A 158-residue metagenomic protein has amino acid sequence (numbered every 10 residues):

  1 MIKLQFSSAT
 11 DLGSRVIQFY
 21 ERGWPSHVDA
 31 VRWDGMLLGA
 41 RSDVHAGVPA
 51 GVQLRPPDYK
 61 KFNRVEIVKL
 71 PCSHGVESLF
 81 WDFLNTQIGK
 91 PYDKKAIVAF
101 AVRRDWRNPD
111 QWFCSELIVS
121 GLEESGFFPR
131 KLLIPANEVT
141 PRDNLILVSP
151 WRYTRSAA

Functional and structural regions predicted by a protein language model:
K3-P71, I97-N108: Glycine-rich catalytic cores of cysteine/serine-nucleophile enzymes that process amide/ester linkages in cell-envelope
D34, G89, E123: Residue-level marker of positions within ordered structural domains that often coincide with functionally constrained
M36-L37, Y92, G126-P129: Secondary-structure boundary/capping signal
K60-K61, S73-I97: A structural motif
V65, Q87, I134: Residue-level signal for pocket-adjacent positions within structured domains
I97-A158: Activation targets extended, charge/polar-rich intrinsically disordered C-terminal tails
